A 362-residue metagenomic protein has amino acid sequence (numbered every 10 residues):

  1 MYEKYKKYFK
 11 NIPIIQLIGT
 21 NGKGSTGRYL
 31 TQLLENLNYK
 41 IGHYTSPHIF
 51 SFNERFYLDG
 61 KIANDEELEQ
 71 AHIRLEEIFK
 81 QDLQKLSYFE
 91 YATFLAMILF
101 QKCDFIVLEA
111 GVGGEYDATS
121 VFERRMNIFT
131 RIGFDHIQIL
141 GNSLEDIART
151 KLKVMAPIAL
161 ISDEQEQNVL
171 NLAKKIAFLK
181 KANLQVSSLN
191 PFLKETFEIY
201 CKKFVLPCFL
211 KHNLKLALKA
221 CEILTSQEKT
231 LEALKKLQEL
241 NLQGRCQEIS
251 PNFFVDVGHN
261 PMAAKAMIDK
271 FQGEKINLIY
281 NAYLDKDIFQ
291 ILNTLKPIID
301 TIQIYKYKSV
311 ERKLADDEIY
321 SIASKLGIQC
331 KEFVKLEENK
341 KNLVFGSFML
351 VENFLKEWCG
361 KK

Functional and structural regions predicted by a protein language model:
Y2, Y8-N11, N36-F122, Q138-L140 (+1 more regions): ATP-dependent carboxylate-amine ligase catalytic core
P13, F105-A110, D117-I128, I132-H136 (+2 more regions): Nucleotide phosphate-binding/pyrophosphate-handling subdomain across enzymes that bind or process nucleotide phosphates
Q16-I18, F345: Residues at the beta-strand->loop junction immediately N-terminal to the Walker
L17, S25-G42: A conserved segment at the C-terminal end of the G1
Y44, I158-E164, L278-N281, D300-K308: Short internal beta-strands
G114-E115, E123-K181: Conserved catalytic-core segment of NTP-binding enzymes
E164-Q185, L189, L193-K194, L292-K341: C-terminal helical cap/extension that packs against the catalytic core of soluble nucleotide-cofactor enzymes
V334-C359: A glycine-rich beta-strand to alpha-helix segment that forms a phosphate/ribose-binding loop at ligand/cofactor sites
